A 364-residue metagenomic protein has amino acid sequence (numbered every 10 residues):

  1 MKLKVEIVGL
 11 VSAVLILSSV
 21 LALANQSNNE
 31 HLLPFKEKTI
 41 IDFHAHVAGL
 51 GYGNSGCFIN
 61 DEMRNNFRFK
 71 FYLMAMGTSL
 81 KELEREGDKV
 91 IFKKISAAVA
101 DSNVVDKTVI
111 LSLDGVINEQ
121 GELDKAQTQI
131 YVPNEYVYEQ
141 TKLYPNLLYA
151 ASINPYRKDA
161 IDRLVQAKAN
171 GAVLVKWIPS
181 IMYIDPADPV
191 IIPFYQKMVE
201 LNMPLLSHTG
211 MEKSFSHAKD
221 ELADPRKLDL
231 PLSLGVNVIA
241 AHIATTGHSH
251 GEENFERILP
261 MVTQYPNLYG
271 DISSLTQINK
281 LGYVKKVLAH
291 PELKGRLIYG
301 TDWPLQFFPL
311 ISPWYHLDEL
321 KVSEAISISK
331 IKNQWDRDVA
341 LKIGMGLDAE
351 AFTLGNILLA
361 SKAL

Functional and structural regions predicted by a protein language model:
V11-S19: Bacterial N-terminal signal peptides
A22-L111, I117-T128, D338, A349-A351 (+1 more regions): An N-terminally biased module of ancient metal coordination in phosphate/nucleic-acid-related enzymes
N25, T245-L364: H/E-rich (His + Asp/Glu) clusters that bind or coordinate divalent metals
E37-T39, V104-K107, L143-L148, N170-V173 (+4 more regions): Short, well-ordered coil/turn segments that N-cap beta-strands
I41-A45, T108-I110, Y149-A151, V175-W177 (+4 more regions): Hydrophobic faces of well-ordered beta-strands that scaffold small-molecule active sites in alpha/beta enzyme cores
H46, L113, S152-Y156, I178-M182 (+4 more regions): Active-site beta-loop-alpha junctions enriched in small/polar residues
D114-D220, V284: Active-site gating/metal-coordination segments in enzymes
K158-K168, P186-I191, S216-L232, H248-V262 (+1 more regions): Distinct, well-ordered alpha-helical segments
